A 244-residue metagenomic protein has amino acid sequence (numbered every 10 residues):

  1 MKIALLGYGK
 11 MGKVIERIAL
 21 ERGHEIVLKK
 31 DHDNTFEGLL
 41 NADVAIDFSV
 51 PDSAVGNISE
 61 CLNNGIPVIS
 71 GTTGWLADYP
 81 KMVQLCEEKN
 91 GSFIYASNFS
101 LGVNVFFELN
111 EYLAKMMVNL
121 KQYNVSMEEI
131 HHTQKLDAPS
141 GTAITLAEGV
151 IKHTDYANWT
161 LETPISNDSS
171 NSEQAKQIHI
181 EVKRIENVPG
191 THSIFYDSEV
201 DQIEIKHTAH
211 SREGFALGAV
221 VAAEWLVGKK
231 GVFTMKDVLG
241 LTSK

Functional and structural regions predicted by a protein language model:
K2, K10-L39, N119-K244: C-terminal substrate-binding/catalytic lobe of Rossmann-fold NAD(P)-dependent oxidoreductases
D31-N34, T72-L76, F99: Short, acidic/turn-prone active-site loops that include or flank metal/cofactor- and phosphate-binding residues
F36-E37, N41-N63, G74-Y79: Beta-loop-alpha module in the N-terminal Rossmann-like domain of NAD(P)-dependent dehydrogenases, especially those
S59, T72-F93, N104-K115: Rossmann-fold NAD(P)-binding glycine/threonine-rich loop
P67, M82-S100, M117-M127: Rossmann-fold dehydrogenase core element
